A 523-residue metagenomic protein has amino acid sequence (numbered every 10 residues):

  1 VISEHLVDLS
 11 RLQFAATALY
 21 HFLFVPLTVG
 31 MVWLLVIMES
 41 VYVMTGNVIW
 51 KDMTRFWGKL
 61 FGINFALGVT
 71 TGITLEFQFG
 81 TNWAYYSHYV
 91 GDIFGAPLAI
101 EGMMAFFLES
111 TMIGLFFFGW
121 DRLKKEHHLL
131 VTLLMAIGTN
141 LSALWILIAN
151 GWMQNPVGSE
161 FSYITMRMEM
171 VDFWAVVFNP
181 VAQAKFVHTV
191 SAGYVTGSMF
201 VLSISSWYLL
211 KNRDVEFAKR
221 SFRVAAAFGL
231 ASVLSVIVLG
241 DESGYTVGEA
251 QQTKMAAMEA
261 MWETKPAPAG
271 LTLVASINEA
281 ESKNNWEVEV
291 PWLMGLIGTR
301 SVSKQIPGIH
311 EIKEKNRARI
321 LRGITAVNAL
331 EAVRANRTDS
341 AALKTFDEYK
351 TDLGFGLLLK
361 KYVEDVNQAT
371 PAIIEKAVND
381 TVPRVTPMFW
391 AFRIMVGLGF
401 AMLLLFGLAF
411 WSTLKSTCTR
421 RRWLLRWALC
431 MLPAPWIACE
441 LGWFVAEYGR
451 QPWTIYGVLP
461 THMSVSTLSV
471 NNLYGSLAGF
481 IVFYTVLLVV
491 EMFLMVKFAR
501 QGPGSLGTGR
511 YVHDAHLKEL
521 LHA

Functional and structural regions predicted by a protein language model:
V1-L19, G46-M53, F77-A99, G151-V187 (+8 more regions): Membrane-interface interhelical loops and short amphipathic "cap" helices that link adjacent transmembrane segments
I2-T45, D52-F56, N64-G68: N-terminal signal-anchor module of multipass membrane proteins
T45-I63, Y89-G95, A99, G119-I137 (+2 more regions): Membrane-interfacial loop-to-helix junctions in multi-pass inner-membrane proteins
G62-T71, L133-P156, G229-G240, L429-A446: Hydrophobic alpha-helical membrane-insertion segments
N64-L134, G151, Y448-P452: Membrane-interface helix-loop-helix modules in multi-pass inner-membrane proteins
G114-R122, H127-L133, L144-M153, F173 (+2 more regions): Internal alpha-helical transmembrane segments
G244-P387, F392, V396-L408, R420-L424 (+2 more regions): Long, charged, low-complexity terminal extensions
D380-W443, Y474-F498: C-terminal substrate/ligand-recognition segments
